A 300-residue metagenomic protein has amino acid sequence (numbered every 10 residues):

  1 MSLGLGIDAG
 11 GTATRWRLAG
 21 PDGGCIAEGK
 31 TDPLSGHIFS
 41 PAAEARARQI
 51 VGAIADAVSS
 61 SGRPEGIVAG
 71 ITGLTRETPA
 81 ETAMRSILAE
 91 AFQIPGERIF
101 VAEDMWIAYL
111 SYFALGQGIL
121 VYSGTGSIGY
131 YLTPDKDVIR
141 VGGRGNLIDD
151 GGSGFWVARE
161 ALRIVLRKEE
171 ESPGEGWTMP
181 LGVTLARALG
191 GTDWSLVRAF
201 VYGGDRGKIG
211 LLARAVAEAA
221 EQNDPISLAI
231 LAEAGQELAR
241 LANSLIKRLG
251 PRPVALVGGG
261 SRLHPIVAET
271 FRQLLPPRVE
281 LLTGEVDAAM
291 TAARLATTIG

Functional and structural regions predicted by a protein language model:
M1, G96-L120, D137: Conserved phosphate-binding catalytic cores of ATP/NTP-utilizing and phosphoryl-transfer enzymes
M1-G66, S111-I119, R163-G300: ATP-binding/phosphotransfer module of carbohydrate and carboxylate kinases, centering on a glycine-rich
T12, T72-L74, T125-I128: Short glycine-rich anion-binding loops that position phosphate/pyrophosphate groups of nucleotides and phosphorylated
S35, I54-F92, R98-V101, L110-F113: Short beta-strand-loop/turn "lid" adjacent to the catalytic site in phosphate-handling enzymes
H37, G73, G143-G151, R278-G284: A short glycine/serine-rich beta->alpha loop
T78-T82, G154, P265-A268: Conserved strand-to-helix beginnings and helix N-cap segments that scaffold or border functional pockets
A89-I94, K136-G145, R272-E280: Glycine/charged-rich beta-loop-alpha catalytic/anionic-binding loops adjacent to active sites
G116-K168: Glycine-rich phosphate-binding loop of actin/hexokinase-like ATP-binding domains
